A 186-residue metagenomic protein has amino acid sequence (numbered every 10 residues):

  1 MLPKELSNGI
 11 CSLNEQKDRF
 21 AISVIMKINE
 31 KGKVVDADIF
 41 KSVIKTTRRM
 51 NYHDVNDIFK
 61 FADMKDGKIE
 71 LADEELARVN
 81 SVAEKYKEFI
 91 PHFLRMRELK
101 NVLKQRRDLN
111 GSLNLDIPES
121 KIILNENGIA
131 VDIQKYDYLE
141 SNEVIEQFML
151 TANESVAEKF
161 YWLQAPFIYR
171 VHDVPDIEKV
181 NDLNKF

Functional and structural regions predicted by a protein language model:
M1-F186: Electropositive polyanion-binding surfaces
